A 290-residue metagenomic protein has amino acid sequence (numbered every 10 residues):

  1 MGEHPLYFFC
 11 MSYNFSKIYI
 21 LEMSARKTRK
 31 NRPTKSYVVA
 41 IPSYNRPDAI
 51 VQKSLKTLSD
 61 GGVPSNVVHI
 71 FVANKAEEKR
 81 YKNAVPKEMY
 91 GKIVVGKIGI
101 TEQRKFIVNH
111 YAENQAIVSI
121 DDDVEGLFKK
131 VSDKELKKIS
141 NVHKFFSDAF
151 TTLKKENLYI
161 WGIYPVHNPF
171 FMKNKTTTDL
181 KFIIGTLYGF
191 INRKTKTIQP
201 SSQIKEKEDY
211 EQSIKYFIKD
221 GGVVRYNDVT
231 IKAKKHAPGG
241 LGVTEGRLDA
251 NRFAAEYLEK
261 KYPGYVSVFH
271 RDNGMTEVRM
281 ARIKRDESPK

Functional and structural regions predicted by a protein language model:
M1-K27: Compositionally biased low-complexity segments enriched in polar/charged residues
K35-Y37, S59-I70, Y90-G91: Short loop->beta transition adjacent to catalytic acidic/histidine clusters or analogous donor-positioning motifs
Y37-R46: A conserved hydrophobic helix/loop-capping motif in glycosyltransferases and polysaccharide synthases
R46-G62, E77-K82: Short, well-formed alpha-helical segments that are part of the catalytic scaffolds of diverse glycosyltransferases
A49, I204-K290: C-terminal catalytic/acceptor-binding lobe
N74-Q115, I120, E125-K134: Active-site-proximal specificity loops/subdomain of glycosyltransferases
I117-D121, Y159-Y164, V223-N227, S267-H270: A structural signal for short, well-ordered beta-strand segments and their strand-loop junctions that often border
L127-Y210: Conserved catalytic core of nucleotide-sugar-dependent glycosyltransferases
